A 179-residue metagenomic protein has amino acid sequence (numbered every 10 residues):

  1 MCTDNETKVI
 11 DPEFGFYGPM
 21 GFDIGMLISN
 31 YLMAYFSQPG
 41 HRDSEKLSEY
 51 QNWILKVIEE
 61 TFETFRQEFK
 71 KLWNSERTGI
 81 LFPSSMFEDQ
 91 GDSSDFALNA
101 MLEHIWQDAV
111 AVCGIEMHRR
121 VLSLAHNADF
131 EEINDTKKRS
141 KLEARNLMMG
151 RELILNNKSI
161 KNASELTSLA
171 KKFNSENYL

Functional and structural regions predicted by a protein language model:
M1-D4, L27, E49, R151: Domain-wide signal for the mature, well-folded portions of proteins, strongly enriched in nucleus-encoded organellar
M1-I24: Active-site acidic catalytic loop and adjacent metal/ATP-binding pocket of ATP-dependent phosphoryl transfer enzymes
T3-N5, Q38-R42, S93-L98: Short amphipathic alpha-helical segments, especially helix-boundary/capping motifs
V9-E13, H41-S48, E103: Glycine- and acidic
G21-G91, C113-D129: Active-site activation/catalytic loop segments of kinase-like enzymes and analogous catalytic loops in related
S84-L179: Regulatory N- and C-terminal appendages and interdomain linkers associated with kinase/kinase-like NTP transferase
